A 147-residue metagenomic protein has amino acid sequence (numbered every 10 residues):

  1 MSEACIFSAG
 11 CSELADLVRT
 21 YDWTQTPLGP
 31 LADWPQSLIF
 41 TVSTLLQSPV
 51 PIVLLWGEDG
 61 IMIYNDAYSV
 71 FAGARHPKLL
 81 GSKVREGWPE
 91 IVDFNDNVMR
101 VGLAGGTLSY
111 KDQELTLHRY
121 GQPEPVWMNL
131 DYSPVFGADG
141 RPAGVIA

Functional and structural regions predicted by a protein language model:
M1-P51, M99, L103, T107-L108 (+4 more regions): PAS-family sensory modules
R19-Y21, S48-V50, L54-G106: PAS-family sensory domains
E58, D66, D112-Q113, Y132: Residues immediately flanking
G81, Q113-E114: Proline- and acidic/polar-enriched loop/turn elements at helix boundaries
